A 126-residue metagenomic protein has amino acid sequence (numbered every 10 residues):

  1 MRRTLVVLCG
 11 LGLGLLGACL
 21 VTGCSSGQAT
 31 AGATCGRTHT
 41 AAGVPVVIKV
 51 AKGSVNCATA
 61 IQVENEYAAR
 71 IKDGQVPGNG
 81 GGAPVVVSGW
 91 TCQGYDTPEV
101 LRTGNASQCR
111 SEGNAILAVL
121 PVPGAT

Functional and structural regions predicted by a protein language model:
M1-L11: Bacterial N-terminal signal peptides that target proteins for export
A18, A29, A51-S54, V86 (+1 more regions): Processing junctions and N-termini across compartments
L20-G23: C-terminal motif of bacterial Sec signal peptides marking the signal peptidase cleavage site
S25-G27: Bacterial signal peptide processing site
G32, S54-C57, G89, A106: Disulfide-stabilized extracellular ectodomain repeats and their linkers
T38-E66: Short, surface-exposed binding/anchoring microloops in extracellular/periplasmic proteins
E64-T126: Extracytosolic low-complexity repeat regions of secreted or lipid-anchored proteins
